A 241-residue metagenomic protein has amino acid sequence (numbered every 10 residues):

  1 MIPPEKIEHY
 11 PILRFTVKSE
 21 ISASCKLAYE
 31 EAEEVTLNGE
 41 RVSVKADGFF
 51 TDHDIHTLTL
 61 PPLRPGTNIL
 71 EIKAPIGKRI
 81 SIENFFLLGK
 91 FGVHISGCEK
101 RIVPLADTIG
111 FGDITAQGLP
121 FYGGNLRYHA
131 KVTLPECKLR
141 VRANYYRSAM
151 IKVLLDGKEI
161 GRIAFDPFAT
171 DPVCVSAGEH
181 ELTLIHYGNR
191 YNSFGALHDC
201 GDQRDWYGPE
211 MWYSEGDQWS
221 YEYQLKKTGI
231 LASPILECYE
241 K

Functional and structural regions predicted by a protein language model:
M1-E8, D47-H53, L58-K131, A143-Y145 (+1 more regions): An acidic-aromatic loop/edge-strand motif
F15-G39, L70, V132-G157, I163 (+1 more regions): Aromatic-lined ligand-binding clefts that engage carbohydrates, nucleic acids, or primary amines
A23, T59, R64-G66, C137 (+2 more regions): A glycine-anchored, Pro-Gly-centered beta-turn/N-cap motif
N38, T57-T59, D156, A169-D171: Helix N-cap / beta->alpha transition motif
E40-F49, I160-F165: Solvent-exposed serine/threonine-rich low-complexity stretches and specific carbohydrate-binding patches
E40-V42, F111-I114, D156: Short Pro/Gly-enriched beta-strand edge/turn motifs at strand-loop
T51-I55, I163-T170: Short, solvent-exposed loop/turn segments in extracellular or other extracytoplasmic domains
